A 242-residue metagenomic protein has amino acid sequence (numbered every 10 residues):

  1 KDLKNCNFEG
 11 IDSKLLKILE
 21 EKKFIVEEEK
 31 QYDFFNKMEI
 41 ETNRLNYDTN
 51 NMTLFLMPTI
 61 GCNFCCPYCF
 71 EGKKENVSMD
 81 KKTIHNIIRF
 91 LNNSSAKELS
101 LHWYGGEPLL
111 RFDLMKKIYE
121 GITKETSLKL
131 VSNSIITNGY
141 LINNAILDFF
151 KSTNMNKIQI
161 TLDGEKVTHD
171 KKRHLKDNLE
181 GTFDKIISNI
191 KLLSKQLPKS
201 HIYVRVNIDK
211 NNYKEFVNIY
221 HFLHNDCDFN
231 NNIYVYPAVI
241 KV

Functional and structural regions predicted by a protein language model:
K1-I18: Short amphipathic alpha-helical interface segments
S13-F55: N-terminal [4Fe-4S]-dependent radical SAM core
N43-F70, H85-I88, A96-H102: N-terminal pre-triad scaffold of radical SAM enzymes
C65, K73-D80: Conserved, compact domain cores that house catalytic/ligand-binding motifs in diverse enzymes and effector modules
C69-K74, K199: Detector for the c-type heme attachment site
I88-H102, R111-I240: Radical SAM/AdoMet-radical enzyme domain recognition
G105-E107: Active-site neighborhood of divalent metal-dependent phosphoester/pyrophosphate hydrolases
